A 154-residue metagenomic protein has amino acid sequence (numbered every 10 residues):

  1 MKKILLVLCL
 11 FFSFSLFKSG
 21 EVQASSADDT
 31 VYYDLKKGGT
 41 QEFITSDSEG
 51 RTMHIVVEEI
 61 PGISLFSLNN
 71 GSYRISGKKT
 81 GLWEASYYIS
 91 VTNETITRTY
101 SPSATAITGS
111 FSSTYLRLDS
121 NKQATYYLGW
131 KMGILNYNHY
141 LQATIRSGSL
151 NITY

Functional and structural regions predicted by a protein language model:
M1-K79: N-terminal prepro-regions of secreted/extracellular proteins
E58-Y154: Mature secreted bioactive peptide module from preproproteins
